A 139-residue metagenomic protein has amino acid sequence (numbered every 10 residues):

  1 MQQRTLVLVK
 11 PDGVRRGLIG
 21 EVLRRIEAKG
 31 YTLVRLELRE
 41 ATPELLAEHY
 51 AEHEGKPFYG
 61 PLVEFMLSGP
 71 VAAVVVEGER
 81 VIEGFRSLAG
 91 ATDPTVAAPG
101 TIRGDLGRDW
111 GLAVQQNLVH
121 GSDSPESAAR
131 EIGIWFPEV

Functional and structural regions predicted by a protein language model:
M1-V139: Non-catalytic terminal and connector segments of soluble metabolic enzymes
